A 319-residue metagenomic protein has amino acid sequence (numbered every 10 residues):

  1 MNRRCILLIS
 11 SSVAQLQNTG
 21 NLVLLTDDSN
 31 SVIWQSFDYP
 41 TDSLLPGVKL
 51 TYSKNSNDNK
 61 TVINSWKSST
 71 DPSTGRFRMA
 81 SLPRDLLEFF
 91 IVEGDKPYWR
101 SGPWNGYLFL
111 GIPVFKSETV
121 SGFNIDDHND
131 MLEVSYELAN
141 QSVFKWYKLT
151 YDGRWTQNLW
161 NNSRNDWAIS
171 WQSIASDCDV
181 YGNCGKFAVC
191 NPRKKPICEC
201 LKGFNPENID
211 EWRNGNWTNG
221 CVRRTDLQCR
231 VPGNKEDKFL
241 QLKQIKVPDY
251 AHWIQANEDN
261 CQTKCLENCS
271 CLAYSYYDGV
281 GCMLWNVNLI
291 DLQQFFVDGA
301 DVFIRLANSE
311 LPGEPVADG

Functional and structural regions predicted by a protein language model:
M1-G319: Beta-rich ligand-binding surfaces for carbohydrates and other polyanions
